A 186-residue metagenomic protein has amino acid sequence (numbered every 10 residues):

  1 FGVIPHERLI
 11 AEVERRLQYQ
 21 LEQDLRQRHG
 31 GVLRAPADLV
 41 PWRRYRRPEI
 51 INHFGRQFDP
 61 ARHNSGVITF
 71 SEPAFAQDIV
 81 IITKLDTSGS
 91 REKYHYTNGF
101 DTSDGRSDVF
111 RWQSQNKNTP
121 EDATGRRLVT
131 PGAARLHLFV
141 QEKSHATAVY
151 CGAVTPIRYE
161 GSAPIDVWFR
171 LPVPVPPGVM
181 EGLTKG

Functional and structural regions predicted by a protein language model:
F1, H29-G30, F54, S65 (+5 more regions): Feature targets compositionally biased, intrinsically disordered low-complexity regions with long contiguous runs
F1-D59, H63, S71-E72: Catalytic cores and motor modules of nucleic-acid processing enzymes
F1-E22, G30, G105-S107, K117-G125 (+2 more regions): Short, structured coil/loop segments at alpha-helix boundaries
I4, D59, E72, T119 (+3 more regions): Intrinsic-disorder/low-complexity coil detector
V40-T147: Acidic, glycine-rich low-complexity segments with interspersed aromatic residues
E142-G186: Compact mixed alphabeta submodule
